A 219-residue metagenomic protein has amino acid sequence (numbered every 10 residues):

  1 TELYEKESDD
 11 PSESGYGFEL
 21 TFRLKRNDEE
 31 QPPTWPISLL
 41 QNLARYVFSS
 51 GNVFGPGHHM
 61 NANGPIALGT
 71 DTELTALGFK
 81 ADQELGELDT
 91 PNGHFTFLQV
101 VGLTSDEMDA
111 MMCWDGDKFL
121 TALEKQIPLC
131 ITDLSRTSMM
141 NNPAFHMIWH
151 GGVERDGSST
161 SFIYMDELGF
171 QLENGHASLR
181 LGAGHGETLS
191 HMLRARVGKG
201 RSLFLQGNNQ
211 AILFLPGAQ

Functional and structural regions predicted by a protein language model:
T1-L24, G55-F204: Aromatic/basic-lined ligand-recognition segments that form π-stacking hydrophobic pockets flanked by Lys/Arg to engage
D28-D71: Acidic, metal/cofactor-coordinating or nucleic-acid-engaging core segments within structured domains
A211-F214: Long, low-complexity, serine/threonine/proline-rich intrinsically disordered regulatory regions in eukaryotic signaling
P216-A218: Mixed-charge, low-complexity intrinsically disordered regions
